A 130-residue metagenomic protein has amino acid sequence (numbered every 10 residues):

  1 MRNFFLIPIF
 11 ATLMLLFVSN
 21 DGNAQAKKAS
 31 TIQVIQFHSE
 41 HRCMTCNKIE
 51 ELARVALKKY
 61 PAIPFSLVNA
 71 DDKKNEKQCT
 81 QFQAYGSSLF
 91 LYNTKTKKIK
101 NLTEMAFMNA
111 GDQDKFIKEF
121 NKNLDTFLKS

Functional and structural regions predicted by a protein language model:
M1-L6: Positively charged n-region of N-terminal signal peptides that target proteins for export
I7-F17: Bacterial N-terminal signal peptides
N20-A24: Sec/Tat signal peptide C-region and signal peptidase I cleavage site
K27-L57: Local sequence-structure signature of Cys/Sec-based thiol-disulfide redox active-site neighborhoods
A62-N75: Thiol-based oxidoreductase modules, predominantly thioredoxin-like and allied folds used for disulfide exchange
C79-Y92: Structural micro-motif
L91-S130: Non-catalytic, surface beta->alpha helical segment in thiol-disulfide oxidoreductase systems
